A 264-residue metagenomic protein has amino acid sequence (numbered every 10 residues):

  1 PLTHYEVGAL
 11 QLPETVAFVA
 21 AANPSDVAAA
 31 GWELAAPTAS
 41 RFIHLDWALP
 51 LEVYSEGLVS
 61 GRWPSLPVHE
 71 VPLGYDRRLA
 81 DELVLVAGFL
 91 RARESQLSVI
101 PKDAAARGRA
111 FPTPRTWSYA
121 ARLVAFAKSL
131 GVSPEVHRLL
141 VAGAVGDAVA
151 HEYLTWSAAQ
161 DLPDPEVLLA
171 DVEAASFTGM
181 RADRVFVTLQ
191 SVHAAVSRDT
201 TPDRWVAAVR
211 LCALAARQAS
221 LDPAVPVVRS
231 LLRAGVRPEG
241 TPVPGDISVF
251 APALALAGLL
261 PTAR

Functional and structural regions predicted by a protein language model:
P1-R264: C-terminal regulatory/interaction module of P-loop NTP-utilizing enzymes
